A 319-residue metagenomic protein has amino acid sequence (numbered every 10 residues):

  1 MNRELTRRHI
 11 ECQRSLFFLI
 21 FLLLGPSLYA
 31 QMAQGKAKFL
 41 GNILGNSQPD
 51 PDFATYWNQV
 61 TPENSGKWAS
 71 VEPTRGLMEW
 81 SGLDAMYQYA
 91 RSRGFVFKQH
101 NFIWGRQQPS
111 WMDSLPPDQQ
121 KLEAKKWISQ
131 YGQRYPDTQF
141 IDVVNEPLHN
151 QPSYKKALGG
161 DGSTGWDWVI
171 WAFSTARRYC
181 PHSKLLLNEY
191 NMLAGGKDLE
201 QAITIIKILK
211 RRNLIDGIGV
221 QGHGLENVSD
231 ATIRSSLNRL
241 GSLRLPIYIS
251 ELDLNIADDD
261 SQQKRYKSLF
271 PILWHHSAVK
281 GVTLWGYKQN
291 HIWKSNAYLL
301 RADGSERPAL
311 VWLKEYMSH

Functional and structural regions predicted by a protein language model:
R3-F17: Bacterial N-terminal signal peptides that target proteins for export
S15-S27: Bacterial N-terminal signal peptides
Q31-S65: Boundary/entry segment of secreted carbohydrate-active catalytic domains
L40-D52, W68-S81, Q108, L148-P152 (+4 more regions): Acidic-and-aromatic substrate-binding clefts and catalytic sites of carbohydrate-active enzymes
L44-Y56, L122-Y131, K197-L209, R265-F270: Short, acidic/polar
T55-P73, G82-A194, I256: Substrate-binding cleft and catalytic face of glycoside hydrolase catalytic domains, especially the flexible beta-alpha
W57-S65, Q139, N145, L186-E189 (+2 more regions): Aromatic- and acid-rich polysaccharide-binding/catalytic face of secreted or lumenal carbohydrate-active enzymes
E72, S110-D113, Q130, D142-W166 (+4 more regions): Aromatic-rich peripheral "rim/lid" segments of glycoside hydrolase catalytic domains that contact and position glycan
